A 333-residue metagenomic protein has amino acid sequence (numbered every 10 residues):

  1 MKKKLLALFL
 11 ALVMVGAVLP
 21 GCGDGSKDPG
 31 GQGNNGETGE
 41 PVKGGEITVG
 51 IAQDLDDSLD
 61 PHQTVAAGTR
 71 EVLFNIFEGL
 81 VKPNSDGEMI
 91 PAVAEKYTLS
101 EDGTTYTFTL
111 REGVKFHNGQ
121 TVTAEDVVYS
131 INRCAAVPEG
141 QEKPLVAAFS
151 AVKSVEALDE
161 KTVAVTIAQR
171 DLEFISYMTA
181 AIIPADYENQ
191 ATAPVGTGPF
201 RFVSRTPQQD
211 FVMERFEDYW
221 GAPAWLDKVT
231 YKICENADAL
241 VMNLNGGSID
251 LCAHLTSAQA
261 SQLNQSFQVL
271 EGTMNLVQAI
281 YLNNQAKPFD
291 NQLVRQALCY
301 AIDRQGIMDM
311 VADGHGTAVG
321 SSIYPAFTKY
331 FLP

Functional and structural regions predicted by a protein language model:
M1-E46, P61, E88, R133 (+2 more regions): Short, low-complexity disordered leader/linker segments with a strong preference for bacterial N-terminal type II
L5, T317-P333: Structural transition elements
T48, T123-S130, E160-A164, G198-P199 (+3 more regions): Alpha-helical secondary-structure segments
G50-E101, N132, V195: N-terminal lobe/hinge region of extracytoplasmic solute-binding protein
S85-E88, I167, D171-K228, N236-D238: Gly/Pro-rich hinge or "lid" segments in bacterial periplasmic/extracellular proteins
E95-E139, P288: Aromatic- and charge-enriched surface segment that lines or borders ligand/interaction sites
T98, D102, K143-D186: Surface-exposed binding/hinge segments that line and control ligand-binding clefts or catalytic entry sites
E217-S261: Ligand-site clamp/hinge motif
